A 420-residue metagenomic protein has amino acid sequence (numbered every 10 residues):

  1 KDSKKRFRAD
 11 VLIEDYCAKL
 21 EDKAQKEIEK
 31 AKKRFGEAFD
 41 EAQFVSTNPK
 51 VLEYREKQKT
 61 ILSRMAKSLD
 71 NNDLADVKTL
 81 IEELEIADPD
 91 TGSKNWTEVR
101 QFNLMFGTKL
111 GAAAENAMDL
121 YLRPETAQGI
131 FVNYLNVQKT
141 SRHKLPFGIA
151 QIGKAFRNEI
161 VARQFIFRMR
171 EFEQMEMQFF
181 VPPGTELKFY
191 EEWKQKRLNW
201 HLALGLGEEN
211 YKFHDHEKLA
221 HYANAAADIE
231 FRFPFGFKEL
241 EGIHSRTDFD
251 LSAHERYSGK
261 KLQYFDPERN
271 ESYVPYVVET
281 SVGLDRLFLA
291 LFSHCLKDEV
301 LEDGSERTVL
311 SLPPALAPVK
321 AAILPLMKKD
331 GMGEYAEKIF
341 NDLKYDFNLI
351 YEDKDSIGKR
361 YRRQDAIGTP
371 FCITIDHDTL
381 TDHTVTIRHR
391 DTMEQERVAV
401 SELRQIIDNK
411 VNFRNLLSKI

Functional and structural regions predicted by a protein language model:
K1-I420: NTP/phosphate- and nucleic-acid-binding module
